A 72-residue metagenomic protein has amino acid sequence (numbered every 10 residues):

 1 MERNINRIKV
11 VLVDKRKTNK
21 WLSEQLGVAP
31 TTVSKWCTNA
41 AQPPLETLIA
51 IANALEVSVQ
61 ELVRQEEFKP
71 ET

Functional and structural regions predicted by a protein language model:
M1-T18: A short, Lys/Arg-rich alpha-helix, primarily the initiator
V10, R16, K35, N53 (+1 more regions): Short, charged recognition helix plus adjacent turn of helix-turn-helix-like nucleic-acid-binding domains
L22-S23, I51: Short alpha-helical "recognition helix" segments of helix-turn-helix
V28-P43: Recognition helix of helix-turn-helix/homeodomain-like DNA-binding domains that insert into the DNA major groove
E46-E61: DNA major-groove recognition helix of helix-turn-helix/homeodomain DNA-binding modules
